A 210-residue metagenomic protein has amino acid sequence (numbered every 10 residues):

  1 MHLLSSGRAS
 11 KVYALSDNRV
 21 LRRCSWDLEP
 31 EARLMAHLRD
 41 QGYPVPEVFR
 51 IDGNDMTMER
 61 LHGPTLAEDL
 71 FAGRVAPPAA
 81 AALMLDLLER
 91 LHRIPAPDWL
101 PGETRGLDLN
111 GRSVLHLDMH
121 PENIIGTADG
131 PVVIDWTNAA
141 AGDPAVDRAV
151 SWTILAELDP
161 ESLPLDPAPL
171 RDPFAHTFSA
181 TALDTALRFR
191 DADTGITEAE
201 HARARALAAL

Functional and structural regions predicted by a protein language model:
H2-A36: ATP-binding glycine-rich loop module of kinase domains
S10, G53, L83, A141-D143 (+1 more regions): Helix-rich C-terminal or lid/interface subdomains of diverse kinases
K11-L15, R105-V146: Active-site acidic catalytic loop and adjacent metal/ATP-binding pocket of ATP-dependent phosphoryl transfer enzymes
A14-L15, R23, R50, R60 (+1 more regions): Conserved hydrophobic "DFG−1" position in protein kinase catalytic cores
R19-V20, D55-M56, P131: Hydrophobic residues embedded in beta-strands of well-ordered beta-sheets
R39-D52: Conserved HxN/HPN-centered segment at the entrance to the catalytic loop of eukaryotic protein kinase-like domains
Q41-P44, A67-T104, V114-E122, P131: Conserved kinase catalytic-core helix
G53-T65: Conserved short submotifs of the Hanks-type protein kinase catalytic core that shape the nucleotide-binding pocket
